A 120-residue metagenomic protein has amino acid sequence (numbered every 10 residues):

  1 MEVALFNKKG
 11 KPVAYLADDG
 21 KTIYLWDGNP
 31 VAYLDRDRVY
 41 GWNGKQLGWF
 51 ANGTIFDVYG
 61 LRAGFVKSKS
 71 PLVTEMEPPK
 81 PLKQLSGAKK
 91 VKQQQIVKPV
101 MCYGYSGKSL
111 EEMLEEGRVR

Functional and structural regions predicted by a protein language model:
M1-P12, N52-R120: Long terminal segments
L5-N7, K21-Y24: Short, functional N-terminal and low-complexity linear motifs
K8, W26, W42-N43, V58: Tandem-repeat architecture and repeat-register "anchor" residues
A14, A32, G48, A63-G64: A structural microfeature
A17-T22, D35-R38, A51-T54: Short "repeat-start/strand-capping" segments in structured domains, especially the N-termini of parallel beta-helix
N29-P30, R36: Phosphoinositide-binding peripheral membrane targeting modules
